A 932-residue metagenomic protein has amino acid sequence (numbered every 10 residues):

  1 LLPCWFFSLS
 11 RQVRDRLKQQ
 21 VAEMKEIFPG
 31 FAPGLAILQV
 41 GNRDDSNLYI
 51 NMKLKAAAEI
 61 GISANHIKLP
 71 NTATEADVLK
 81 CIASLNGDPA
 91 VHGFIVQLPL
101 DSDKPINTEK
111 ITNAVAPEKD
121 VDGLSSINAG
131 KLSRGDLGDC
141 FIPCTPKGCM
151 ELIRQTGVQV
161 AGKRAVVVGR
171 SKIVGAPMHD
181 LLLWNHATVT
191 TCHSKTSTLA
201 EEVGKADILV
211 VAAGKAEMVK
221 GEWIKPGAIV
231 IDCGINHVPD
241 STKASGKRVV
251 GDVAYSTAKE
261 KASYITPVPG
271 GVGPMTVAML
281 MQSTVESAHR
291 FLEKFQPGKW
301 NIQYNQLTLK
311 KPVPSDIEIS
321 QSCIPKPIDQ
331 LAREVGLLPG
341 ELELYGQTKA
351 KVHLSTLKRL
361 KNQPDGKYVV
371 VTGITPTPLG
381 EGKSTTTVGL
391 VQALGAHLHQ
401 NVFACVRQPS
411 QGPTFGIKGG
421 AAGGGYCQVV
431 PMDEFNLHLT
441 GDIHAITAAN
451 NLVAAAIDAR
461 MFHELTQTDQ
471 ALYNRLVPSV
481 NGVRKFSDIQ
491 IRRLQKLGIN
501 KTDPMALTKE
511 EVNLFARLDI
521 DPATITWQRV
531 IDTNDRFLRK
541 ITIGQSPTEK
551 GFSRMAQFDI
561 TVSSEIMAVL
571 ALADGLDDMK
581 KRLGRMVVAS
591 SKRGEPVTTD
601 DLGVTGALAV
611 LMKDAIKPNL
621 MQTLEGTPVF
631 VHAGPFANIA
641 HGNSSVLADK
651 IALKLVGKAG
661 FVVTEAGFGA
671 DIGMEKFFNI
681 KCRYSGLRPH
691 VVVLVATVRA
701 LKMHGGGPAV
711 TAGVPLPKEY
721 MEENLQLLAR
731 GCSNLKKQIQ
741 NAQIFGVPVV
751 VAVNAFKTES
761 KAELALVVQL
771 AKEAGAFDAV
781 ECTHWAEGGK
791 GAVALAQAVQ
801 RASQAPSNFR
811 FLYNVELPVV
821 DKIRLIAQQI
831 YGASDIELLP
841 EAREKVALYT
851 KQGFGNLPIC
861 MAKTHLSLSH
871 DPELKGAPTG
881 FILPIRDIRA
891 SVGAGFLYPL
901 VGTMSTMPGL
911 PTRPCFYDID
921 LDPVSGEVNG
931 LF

Functional and structural regions predicted by a protein language model:
L2-G93, Q97-L100: N-terminal ligand-binding/catalytic initiation module
P3-F28, C140-E151, L344-R359, S733: Short N-terminal or domain-adjacent regulatory/targeting segments
Q39-K55, E59, N71, G135-C233 (+1 more regions): Glycine-rich phosphate/diphosphate-binding loop of Rossmann-like nucleotide-binding domains
D88, V203-G204, G221, K225 (+3 more regions): A short, aliphatic-rich alpha-helical micro-motif
H92-R164: Anion-binding alpha/beta catalytic cores of soluble intermediary-metabolism enzymes, centered on
P99, A212-K215, G234-I235, G667 (+1 more regions): Short glycine-/small-residue-rich Rossmann-like dinucleotide-binding loops
P105-S133, C233-F291, Q411: Rossmann-fold NAD(P)-binding glycine/threonine-rich loop
G298-F932: Flexible phosphate-sensing "switch/lid" loops adjacent to ATP/NTP-binding sites across phosphate-transfer
